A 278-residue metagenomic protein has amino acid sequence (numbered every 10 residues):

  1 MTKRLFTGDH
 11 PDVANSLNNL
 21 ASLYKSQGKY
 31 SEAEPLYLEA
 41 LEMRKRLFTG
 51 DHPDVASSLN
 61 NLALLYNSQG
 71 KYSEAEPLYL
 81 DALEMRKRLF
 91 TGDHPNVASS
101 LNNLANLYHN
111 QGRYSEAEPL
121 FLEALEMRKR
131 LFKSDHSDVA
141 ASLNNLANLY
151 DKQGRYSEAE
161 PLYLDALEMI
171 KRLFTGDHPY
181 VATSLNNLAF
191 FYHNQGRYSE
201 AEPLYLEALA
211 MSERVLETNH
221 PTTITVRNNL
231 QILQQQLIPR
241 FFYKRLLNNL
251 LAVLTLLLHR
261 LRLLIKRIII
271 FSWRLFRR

Functional and structural regions predicted by a protein language model:
M1-S16, E42: Low-complexity/repetitive intrinsically disordered segments
R4-G8, R46-G50, R88-G92, R130-S134 (+2 more regions): Short coil/turn linkers that connect adjacent helices within long alpha-helical scaffolds, especially alpha-solenoid
P11-S26, P53-S68, P95-N110, S137-K152 (+2 more regions): Conserved alpha-helical positions within TPR/SEL1-like repeat arrays
A189, N228-N248: Alpha-helical linker/edge segments of TPR/alpha-solenoid repeat scaffolds and analogous pre-/post-domain helices
K244-R278: Short hydrophobic helices that act as membrane-entry/anchoring signals
